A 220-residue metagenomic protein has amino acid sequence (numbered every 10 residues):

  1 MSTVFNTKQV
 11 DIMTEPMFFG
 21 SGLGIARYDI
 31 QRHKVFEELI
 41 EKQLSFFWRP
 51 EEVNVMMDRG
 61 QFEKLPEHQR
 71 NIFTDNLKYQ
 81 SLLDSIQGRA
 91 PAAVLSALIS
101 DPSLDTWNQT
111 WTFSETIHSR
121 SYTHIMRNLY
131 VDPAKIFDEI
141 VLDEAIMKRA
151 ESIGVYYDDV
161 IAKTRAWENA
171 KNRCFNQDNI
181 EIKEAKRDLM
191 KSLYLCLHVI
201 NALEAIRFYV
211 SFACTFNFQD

Functional and structural regions predicted by a protein language model:
S2-D220: Non-heme di-metal
